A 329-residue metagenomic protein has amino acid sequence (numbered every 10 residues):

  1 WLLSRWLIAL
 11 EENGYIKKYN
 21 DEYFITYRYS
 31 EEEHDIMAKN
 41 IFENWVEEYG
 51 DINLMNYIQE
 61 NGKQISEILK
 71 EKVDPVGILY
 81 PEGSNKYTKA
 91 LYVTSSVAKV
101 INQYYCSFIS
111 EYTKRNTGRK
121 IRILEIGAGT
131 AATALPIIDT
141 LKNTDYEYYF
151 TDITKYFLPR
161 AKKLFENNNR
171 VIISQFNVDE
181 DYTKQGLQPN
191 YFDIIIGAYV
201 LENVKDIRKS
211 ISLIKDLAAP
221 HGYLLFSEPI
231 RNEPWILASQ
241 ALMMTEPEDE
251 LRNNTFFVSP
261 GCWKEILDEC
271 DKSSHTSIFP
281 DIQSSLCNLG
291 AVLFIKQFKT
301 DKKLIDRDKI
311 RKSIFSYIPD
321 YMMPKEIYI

Functional and structural regions predicted by a protein language model:
W1-I329: 4′-phosphopantetheine-dependent carrier domains
